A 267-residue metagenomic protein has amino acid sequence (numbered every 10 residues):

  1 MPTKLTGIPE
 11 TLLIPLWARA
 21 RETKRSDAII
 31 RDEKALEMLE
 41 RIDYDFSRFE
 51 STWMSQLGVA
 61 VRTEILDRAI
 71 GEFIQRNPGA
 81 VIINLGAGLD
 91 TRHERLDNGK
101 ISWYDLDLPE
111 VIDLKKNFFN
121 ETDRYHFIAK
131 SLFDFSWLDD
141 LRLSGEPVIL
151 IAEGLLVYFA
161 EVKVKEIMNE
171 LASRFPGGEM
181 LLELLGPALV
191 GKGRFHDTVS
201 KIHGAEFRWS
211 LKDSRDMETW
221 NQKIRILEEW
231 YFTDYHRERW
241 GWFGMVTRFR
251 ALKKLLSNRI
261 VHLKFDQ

Functional and structural regions predicted by a protein language model:
M1-I83, A87-K130, L141-S144: Rossmann-like AdoMet
F133-L138: Short loop/turn elements that flank and shape the SAM/SAH-binding pocket of Class I
L150-I151: A conserved beta-strand element that flanks and buttresses the S-adenosyl-L-methionine
Y158-L171: A short, conserved alpha-helix within the catalytic core of class I
R174-P187: Conserved beta-strand signature within the Rossmann-like core of class I S-adenosyl-L-methionine
V190-A205: Short, glycine-/aromatic-enriched active-site segment of Class I SAM-dependent methyltransferases
G204-Y231: Short alpha-helix
Y235, R239-Q267: Core SAM-dependent methyltransferase catalytic element
